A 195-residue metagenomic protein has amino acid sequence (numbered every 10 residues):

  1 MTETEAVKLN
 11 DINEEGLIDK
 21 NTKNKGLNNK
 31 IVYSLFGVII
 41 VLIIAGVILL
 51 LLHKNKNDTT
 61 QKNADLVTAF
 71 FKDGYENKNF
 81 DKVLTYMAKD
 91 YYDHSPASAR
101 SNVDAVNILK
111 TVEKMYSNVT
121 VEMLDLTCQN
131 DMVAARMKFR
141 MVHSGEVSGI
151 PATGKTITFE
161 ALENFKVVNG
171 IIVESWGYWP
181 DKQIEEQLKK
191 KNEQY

Functional and structural regions predicted by a protein language model:
M1-K23: Intrinsically disordered cytoplasmic terminal tails of membrane proteins
N21-Y33: Short, low-complexity patches enriched in S/T/P/G
I31-D90, K191-Y195: Short, low-complexity N-terminal intrinsically disordered segments enriched in polar/charged residues
F80-T85, K89-V133, K138: A solvent-exposed, acidic/Ser-Thr-rich amphipathic alpha-helical stretch
M132, T158-E186: Short beta-strand edge/turn micro-motifs at domain boundaries
K138-N169: Exposed beta-sheet edge and beta->alpha loop/turn motif
G145-S148, Q183-K189: A short, polar/proline- and glycine-enriched secondary-structure boundary/capping micro-motif
